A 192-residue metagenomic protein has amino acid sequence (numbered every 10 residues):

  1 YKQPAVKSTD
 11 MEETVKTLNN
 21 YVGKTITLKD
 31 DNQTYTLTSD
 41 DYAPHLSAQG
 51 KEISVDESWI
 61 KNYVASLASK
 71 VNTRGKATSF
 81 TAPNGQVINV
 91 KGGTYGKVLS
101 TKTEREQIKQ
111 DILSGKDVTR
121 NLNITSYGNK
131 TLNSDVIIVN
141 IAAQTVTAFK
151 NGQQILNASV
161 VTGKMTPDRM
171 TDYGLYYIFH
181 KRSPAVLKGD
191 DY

Functional and structural regions predicted by a protein language model:
Y1-Y192: Surface-exposed, secretory/extracytoplasmic low-complexity segments enriched in Ser/Thr/Asn/Gly/Pro
